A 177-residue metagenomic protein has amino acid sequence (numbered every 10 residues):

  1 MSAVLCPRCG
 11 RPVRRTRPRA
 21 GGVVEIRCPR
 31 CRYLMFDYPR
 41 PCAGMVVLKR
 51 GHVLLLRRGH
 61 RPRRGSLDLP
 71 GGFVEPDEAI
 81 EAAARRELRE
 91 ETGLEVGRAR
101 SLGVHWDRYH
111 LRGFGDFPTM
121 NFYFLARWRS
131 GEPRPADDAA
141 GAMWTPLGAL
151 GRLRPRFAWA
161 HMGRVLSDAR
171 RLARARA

Functional and structural regions predicted by a protein language model:
M1-S2, F117, E132-A177: Nudix hydrolase/Nudix homology domain
S2-M45: Acidic, metal-coordinating catalytic segment for phosphate/diphosphate chemistry, firing primarily on the Nudix
P7, R14, L54, E75 (+2 more regions): Nucleotide phosphate-binding site architecture
R8, R27, L54-L55, D68 (+1 more regions): Conserved beta-strand segments that form the floor/walls of ligand-binding pockets within enzyme and binding domains
D37-P39, S66, F114-M120, A139: A generic structural micro-feature
L48, H52, G93-E132: Active-site segment of metal-dependent pyrophosphate-handling enzymes, primarily the Nudix hydrolase catalytic core
L48-E90: Conserved Nudix-box catalytic region and its N-terminal flanking loop in Nudix hydrolases and closely related
K49, P70-P76, L125, G163-R164 (+2 more regions): A short Gly-Trp-Pro
